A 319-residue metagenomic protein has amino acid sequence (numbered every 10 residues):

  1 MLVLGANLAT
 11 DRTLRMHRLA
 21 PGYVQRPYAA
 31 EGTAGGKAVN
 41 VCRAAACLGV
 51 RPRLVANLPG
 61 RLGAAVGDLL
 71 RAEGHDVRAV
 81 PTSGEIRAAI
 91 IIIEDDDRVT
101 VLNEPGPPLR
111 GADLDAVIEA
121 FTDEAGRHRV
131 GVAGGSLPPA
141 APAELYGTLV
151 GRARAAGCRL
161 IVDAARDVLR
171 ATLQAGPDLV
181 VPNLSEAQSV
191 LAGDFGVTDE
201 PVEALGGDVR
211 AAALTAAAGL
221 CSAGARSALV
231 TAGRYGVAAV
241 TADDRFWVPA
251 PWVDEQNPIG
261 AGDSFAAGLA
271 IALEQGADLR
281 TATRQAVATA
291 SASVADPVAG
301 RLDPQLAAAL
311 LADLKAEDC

Functional and structural regions predicted by a protein language model:
M1, R51-P52, V77, L160 (+2 more regions): Hydrophobic anchor at the start of a short beta-strand that flanks the dinucleotide cofactor-binding loop
M1-V55, A64-A65, P249-E255, C319: Glycine-rich phosphate/adenosyl-contacting loop at the front of the ribokinase-like
Y23, A46-V130, A309-C319: Conserved N-terminal subdomain of the carbohydrate kinase-like
R43, A88-I92, G236-V240: Short beta-strand scaffold segments in enzyme catalytic cores
A45, N183, G262: Short, conserved phosphate/pyrophosphate- and ester-handling motifs at nucleotide-, phospho-/glycolipid
D115-E119, A143-V150, V209-L214, A250-V253: Charged helix-capping and loop-helix junction motifs
R129-G207: Conserved beta-alpha-beta core of the PfkB/ribokinase-like small-molecule kinase fold
A192, T198-C319: Conserved phosphate-binding/catalytic region of the ribokinase-like
